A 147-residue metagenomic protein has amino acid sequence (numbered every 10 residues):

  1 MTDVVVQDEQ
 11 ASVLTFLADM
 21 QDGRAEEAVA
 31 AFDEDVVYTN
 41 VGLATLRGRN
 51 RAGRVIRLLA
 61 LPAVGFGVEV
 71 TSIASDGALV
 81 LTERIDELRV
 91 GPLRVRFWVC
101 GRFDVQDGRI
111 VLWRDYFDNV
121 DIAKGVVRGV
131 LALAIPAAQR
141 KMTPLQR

Functional and structural regions predicted by a protein language model:
M1-E26, A30, P144-R147: Short, low-complexity N-terminal intrinsically disordered segments enriched in polar/charged residues
D3, A60-R147: A beta-strand edge to alpha-helix "cap/lid" segment located at domain peripheries
Q10-V13, R49-A52, R96: A structural signal for well-ordered alpha-helical scaffolds and beta->alpha junctions
V13, L17, F32, I56 (+2 more regions): Hydrophobic alpha-helical core bundles mediating ligand binding, dimerization, or RNAP-core interactions
T15-A18, A30, R54-L58, R128-G129 (+1 more regions): Charged/polar, solvent-exposed surface patches and flexible loops
D22, R47, C100: Short glycine-rich loop/turn motifs that provide flexible caps or phosphate-binding loops at active sites
A25-V29, D33-A78: A solvent-exposed, acidic/Ser-Thr-rich amphipathic alpha-helical stretch
